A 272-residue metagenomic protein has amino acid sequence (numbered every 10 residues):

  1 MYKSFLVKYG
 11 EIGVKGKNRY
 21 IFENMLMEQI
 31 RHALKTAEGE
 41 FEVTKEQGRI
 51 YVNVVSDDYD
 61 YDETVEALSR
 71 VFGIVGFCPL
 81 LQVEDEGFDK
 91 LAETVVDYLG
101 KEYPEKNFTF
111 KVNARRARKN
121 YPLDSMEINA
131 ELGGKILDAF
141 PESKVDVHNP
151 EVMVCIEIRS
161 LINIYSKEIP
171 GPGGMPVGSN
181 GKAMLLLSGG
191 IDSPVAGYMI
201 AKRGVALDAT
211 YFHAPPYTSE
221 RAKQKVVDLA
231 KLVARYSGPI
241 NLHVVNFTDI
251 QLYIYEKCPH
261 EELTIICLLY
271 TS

Functional and structural regions predicted by a protein language model:
M1-M184, P194-N241, N246-I250: RNA-binding accessory domains that recognize and position tRNA/RNA substrates
G190: Conserved G/P- and acidic residue-centered "switch" motifs that form tight phosphate/ATP-binding loops in soluble
Q251-E256: Short acidic/His/Gly/Ser-rich catalytic and metal-binding motifs that mark active-site loops of diverse hydrolases
P259-L263: Cys/His-rich Zn2+-binding cysteine-cluster or related metal-binding knuckle/ribbon modules and their
I266: Phosphate-binding/switch loop-helix module in NTP-utilizing enzymes
Y270-T271: Conserved small/polar residues in nucleotide/adenosyl-binding loops
